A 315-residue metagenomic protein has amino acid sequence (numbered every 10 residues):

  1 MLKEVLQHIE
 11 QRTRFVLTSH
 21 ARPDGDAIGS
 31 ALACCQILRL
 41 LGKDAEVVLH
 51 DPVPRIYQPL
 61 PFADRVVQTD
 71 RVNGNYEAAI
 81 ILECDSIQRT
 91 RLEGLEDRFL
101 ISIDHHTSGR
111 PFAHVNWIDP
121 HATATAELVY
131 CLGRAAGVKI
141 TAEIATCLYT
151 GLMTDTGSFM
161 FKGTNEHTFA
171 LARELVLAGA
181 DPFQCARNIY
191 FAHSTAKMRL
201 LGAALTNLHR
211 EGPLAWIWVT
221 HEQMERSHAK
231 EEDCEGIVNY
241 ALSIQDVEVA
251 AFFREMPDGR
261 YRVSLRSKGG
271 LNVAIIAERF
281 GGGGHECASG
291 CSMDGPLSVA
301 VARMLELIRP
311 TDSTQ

Functional and structural regions predicted by a protein language model:
M1-E4, L82-E83, G133-A135: Short, motif-level signal for alpha-helix interfacial/capping segments enriched in acidic residues and aromatics/proline
L2-A21, G29-Q58, N73-Y76, T154-S313: Hydrophobic helix-and-loop "lid/oligomerization" segment in the mid-to-C-terminal part of catalytic domains
A21, G25-A27, C84, H105-H106 (+1 more regions): Generic detector of well-ordered alpha-helical packing
G25-A31, R89-T90: Short glycine/serine/threonine-rich phosphate/pyrophosphate-binding segments that cradle anionic phosphate groups
A33-C35, E96-L100, I118-D119, A170: Glycine-rich, phosphate-binding/catalytic loops in enzymes
P61-A63, T69-V115: Active-site cofactor/cluster-binding pocket
A63-V66, I118-H121, K268-G269: Short, hinge-like loop/turn segments at secondary-structure boundaries
H105-A172: Short alpha-helices
